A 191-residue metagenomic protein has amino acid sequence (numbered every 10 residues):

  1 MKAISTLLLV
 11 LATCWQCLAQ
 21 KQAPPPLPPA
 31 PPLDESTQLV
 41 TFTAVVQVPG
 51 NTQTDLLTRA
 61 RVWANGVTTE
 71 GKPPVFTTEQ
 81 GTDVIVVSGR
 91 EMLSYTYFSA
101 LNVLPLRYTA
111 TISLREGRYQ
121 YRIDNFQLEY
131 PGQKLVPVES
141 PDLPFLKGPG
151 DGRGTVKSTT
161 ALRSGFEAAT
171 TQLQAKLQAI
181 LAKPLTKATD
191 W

Functional and structural regions predicted by a protein language model:
M1-Q22: Bacterial Sec-dependent N-terminal signal peptides
Q20-W191: Ser/Thr-rich, low-complexity intrinsically disordered terminal regions
